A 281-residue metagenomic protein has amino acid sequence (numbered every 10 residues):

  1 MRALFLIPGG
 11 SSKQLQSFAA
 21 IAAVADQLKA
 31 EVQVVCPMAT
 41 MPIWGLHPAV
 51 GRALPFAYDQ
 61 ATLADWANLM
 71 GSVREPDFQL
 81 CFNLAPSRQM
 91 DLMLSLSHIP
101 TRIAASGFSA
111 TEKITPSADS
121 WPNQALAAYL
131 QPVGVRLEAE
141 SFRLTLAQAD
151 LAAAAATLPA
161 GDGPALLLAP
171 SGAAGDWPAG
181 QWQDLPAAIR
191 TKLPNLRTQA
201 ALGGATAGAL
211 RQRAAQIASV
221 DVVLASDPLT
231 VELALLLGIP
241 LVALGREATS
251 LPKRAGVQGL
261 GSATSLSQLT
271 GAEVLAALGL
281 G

Functional and structural regions predicted by a protein language model:
M1-G281: Catalytic machinery of carbohydrate-active enzymes, primarily nucleotide-sugar-dependent glycosyltransferases
